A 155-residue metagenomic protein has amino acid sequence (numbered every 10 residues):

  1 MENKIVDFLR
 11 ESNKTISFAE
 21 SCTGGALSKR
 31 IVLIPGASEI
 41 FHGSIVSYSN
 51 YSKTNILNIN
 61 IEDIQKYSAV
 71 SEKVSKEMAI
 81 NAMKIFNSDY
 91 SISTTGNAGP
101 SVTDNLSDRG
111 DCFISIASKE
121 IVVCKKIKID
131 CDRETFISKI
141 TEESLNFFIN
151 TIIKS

Functional and structural regions predicted by a protein language model:
M1-S155: Short alpha-helical segments enriched in small residues
